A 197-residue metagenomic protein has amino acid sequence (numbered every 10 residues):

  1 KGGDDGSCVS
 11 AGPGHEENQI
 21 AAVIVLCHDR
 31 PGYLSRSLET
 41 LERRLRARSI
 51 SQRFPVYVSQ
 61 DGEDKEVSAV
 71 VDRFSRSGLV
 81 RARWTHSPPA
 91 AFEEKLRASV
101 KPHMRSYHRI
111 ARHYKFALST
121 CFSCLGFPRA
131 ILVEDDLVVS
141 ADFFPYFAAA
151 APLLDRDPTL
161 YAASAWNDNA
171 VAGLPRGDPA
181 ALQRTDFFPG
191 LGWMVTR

Functional and structural regions predicted by a protein language model:
I20-A22, P55-Y57: Cell-envelope/extracellular polymer assembly enzymes that use nucleotide-activated donors
A21-R30: A conserved hydrophobic helix/loop-capping motif in glycosyltransferases and polysaccharide synthases
D29-Y33, E63: Donor nucleotide-sugar binding loop of glycosyltransferases
S37-R53: Short, acidic, metal-binding catalytic loop of nucleotide-sugar glycosyltransferases
L41, Q60-E63: Conserved short acidic donor-positioning loop in nucleotide-sugar-dependent glycosyltransferases
D64-P128: Active-site-proximal specificity loops/subdomain of glycosyltransferases
G126-V138: Short beta-strand-to-loop acidic/aromatic patch adjacent to the donor-nucleotide binding site
S140-R197: Conserved catalytic core of nucleotide-sugar-dependent glycosyltransferases
